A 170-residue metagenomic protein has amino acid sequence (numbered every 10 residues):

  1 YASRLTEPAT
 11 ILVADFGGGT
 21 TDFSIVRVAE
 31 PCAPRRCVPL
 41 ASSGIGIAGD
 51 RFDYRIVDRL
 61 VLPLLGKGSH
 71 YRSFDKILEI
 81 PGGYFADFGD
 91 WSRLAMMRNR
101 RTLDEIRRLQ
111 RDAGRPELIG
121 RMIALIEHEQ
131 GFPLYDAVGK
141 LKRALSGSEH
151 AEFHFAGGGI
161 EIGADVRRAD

Functional and structural regions predicted by a protein language model:
Y1-A14: Conserved phosphate-binding catalytic cores of ATP/NTP-utilizing and phosphoryl-transfer enzymes
Y1-S3, S24-V26, G68: Short acidic, glycine/serine/threonine-rich loops at helix termini
L5, F16-T20, G147: Short flexible coil/turn linkers enriched for glycine and charged/polar residues that connect secondary-structure
L12-V13, T20-I25, E152-H154: Structured core elements
A14-D22, A48, V138, D170: A short acidic Gly-Thr/Ser loop motif
R27-G159: Phosphate-binding glycine-rich/basic clefts of nucleotide- and phosphate-handling proteins, predominantly
E161-A169: Gly-rich Lys/Arg/Thr-decorated short loops/hinges at beta-loop-alpha junctions or inter-strand turns that position
